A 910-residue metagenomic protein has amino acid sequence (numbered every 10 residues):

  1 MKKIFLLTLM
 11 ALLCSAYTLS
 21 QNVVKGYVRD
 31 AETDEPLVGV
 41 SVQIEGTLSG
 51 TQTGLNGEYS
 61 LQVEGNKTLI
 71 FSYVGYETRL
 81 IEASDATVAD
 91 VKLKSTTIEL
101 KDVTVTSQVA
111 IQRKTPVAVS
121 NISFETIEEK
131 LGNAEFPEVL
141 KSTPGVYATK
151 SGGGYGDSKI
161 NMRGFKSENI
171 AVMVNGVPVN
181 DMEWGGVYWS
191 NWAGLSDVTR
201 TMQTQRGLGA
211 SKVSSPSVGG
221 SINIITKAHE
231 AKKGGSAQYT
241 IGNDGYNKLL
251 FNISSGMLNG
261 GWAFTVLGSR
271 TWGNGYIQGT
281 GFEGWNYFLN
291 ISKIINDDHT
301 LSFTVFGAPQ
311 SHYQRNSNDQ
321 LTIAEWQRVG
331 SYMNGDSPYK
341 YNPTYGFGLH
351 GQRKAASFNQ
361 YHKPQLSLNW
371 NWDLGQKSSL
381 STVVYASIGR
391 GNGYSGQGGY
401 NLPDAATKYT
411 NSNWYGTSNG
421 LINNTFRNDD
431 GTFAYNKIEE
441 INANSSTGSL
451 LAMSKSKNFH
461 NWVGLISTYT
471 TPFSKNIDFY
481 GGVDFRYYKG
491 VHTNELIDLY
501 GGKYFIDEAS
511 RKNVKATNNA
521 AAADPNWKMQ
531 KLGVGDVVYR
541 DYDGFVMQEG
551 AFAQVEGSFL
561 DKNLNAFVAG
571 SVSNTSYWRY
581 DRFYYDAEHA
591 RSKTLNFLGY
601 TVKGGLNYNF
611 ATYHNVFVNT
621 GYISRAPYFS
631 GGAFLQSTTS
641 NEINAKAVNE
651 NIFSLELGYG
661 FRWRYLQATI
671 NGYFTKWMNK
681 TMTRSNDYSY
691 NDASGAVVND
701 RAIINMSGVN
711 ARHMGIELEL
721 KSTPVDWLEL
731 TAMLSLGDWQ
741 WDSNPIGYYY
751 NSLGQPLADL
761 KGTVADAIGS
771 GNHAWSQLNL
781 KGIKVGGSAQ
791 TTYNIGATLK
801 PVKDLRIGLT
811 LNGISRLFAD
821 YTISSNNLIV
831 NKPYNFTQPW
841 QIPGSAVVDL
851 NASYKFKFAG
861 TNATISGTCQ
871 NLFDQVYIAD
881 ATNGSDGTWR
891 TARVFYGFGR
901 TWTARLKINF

Functional and structural regions predicted by a protein language model:
Y27-T33, V40-E45, I70-Y76, S84-E129 (+2 more regions): Short, acidic, small-residue-rich periplasmic hinge/interaction motif at the N-terminus of Gram-negative outer-membrane
Y59-S60, K159, P178-R206, I225: Short acidic/polar hinge/loop motifs at secondary-structure boundaries that mediate gating or recognition
V91, A193-Q238: A beta-strand signature from Gram-negative outer-membrane beta-barrel systems, especially the internal plug domain
G234, I241-W272, I277-N316, Q365-L374 (+1 more regions): Transmembrane beta-barrel wall of Gram-negative outer-membrane proteins
S292, T300-N369, N392-S454, N519-L532 (+2 more regions): Acidic/polar loop-and-plug regions of large Gram-negative outer-membrane beta-barrel proteins
D561-N563, F674-K676, N699-S825, K907-N909: Gram-negative outer-membrane beta-barrel transporters
N574-F583, T594, N607-L655, Q667 (+5 more regions): Surface-exposed extracellular loop regions of Gram-negative outer-membrane beta-barrel proteins, predominantly
L730, G813-L828, Y854-F910: C-terminal beta-signal and adjacent terminal beta-strands/loops of Gram-negative outer-membrane beta-barrel proteins
